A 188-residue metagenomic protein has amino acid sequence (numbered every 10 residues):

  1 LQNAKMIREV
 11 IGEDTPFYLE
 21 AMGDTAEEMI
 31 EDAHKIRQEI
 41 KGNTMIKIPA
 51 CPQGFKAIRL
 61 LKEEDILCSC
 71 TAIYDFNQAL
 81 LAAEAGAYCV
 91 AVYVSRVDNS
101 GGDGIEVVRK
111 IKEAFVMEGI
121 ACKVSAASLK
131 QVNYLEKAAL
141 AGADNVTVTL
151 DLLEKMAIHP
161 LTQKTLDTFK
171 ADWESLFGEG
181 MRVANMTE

Functional and structural regions predicted by a protein language model:
L1-L60, E64, V94: Active-site beta->alpha loop and helix N-cap motifs at the rims of alpha/beta catalytic domains
L1-R8, A33-H34, I58, A79 (+3 more regions): Generic structural signal for well-ordered alpha-helices, preferentially at hydrophobic/aromatic core positions
Y18-T25, N43-P52, L67-L80, A91-G101 (+1 more regions): Catalytic beta/alpha-barrel core
E28-I36, A57, D75-A85, K130-N145: Catalytic cores of alpha/beta
I40-G42, L60-C68, E84-A91, L140-V148: Glycine-enriched alpha-helix->loop->beta-strand junction motifs that scaffold or abut catalytic
P52, G102-E118: Short loop-to-alpha-helix "cap/lid" segments that border enzyme active sites across diverse enzyme classes
A72, G86-S100, G142-T162: Glycine-rich phosphate-binding active-site loops on the catalytic face of alpha/beta enzymes
V108, K155-N185: C-terminal helical cap(s) of enzyme catalytic domains, especially alpha/beta-barrels
